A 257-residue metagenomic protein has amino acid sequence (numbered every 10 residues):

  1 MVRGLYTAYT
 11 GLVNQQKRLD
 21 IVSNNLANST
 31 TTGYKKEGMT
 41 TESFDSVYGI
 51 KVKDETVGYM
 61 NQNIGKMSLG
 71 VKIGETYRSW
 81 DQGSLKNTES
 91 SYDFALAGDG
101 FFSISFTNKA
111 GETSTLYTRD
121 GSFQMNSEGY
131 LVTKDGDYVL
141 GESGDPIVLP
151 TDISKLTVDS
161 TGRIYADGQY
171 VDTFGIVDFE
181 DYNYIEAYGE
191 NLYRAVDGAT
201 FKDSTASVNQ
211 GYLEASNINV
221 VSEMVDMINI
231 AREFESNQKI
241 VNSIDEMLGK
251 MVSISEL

Functional and structural regions predicted by a protein language model:
M1-L257: Amphipathic alpha-helical polymerization modules
